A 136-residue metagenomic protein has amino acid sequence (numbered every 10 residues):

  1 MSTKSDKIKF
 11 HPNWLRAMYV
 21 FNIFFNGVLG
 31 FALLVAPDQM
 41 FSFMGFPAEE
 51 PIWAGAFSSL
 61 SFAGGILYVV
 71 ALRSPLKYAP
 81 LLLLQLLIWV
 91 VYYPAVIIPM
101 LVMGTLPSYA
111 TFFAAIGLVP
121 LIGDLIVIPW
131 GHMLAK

Functional and structural regions predicted by a protein language model:
M1-P12: Short, Lys/Arg-rich, polar N-terminal cytosolic tail immediately upstream of the first transmembrane signal-anchor
F10-A36: N-terminal signal-anchor transmembrane alpha-helix
M18-F21, W53-A56, L81-L87, F112-A115: Physicochemical signature of membrane-embedded alpha-helices that form the seven-helix bundle of GPCRs, emphasizing
F24-G30, E50-R73, L86-P94: Core segments of alpha-helical transmembrane spans in multipass integral membrane proteins
D38-P47, G104-L106: Membrane-interface helix termini and inter-helical loops of multi-pass transporters
I66-P80, M100-L101: Juxtamembrane helix-break-helix junctions at the cytosolic face of small multi-pass alpha-helical membrane proteins
P94-F112, P129-W130: Membrane-helix boundary connector in multi-pass membrane proteins
L118-K136: Membrane-water interface at the C-terminal end of transmembrane alpha helices
